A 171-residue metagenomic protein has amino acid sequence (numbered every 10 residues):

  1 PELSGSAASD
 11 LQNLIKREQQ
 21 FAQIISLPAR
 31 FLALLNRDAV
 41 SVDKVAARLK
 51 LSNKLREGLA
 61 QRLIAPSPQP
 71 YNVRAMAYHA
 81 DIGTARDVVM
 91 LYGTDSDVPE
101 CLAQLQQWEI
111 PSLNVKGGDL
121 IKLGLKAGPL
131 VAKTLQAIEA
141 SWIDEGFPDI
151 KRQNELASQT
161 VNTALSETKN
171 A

Functional and structural regions predicted by a protein language model:
P1-A171: C-terminal subdomains that position terminal phosphate/3'-OH groups for nucleotidyl transfer/ligation, primarily on
